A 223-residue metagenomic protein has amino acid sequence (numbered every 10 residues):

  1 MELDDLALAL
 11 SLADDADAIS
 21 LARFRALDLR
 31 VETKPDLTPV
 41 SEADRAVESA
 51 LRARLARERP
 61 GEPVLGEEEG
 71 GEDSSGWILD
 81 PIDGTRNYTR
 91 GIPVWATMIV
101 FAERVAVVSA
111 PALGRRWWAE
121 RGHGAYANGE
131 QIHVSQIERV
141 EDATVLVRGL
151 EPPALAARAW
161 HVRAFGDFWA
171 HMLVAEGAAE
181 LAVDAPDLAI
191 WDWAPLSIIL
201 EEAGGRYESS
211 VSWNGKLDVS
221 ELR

Functional and structural regions predicted by a protein language model:
M1-I82: N-terminal subdomain of lithium-sensitive/metallo-dependent phosphomonoesterases centered on the IMPase/IPPase/PAP
A16, S20-R23, D44, L55 (+6 more regions): Residue-level signal for inorganic ion chemistry
L29, E62, H123, A159-W160 (+1 more regions): A structural micro-motif
R45, E68, P81-G84, P111 (+3 more regions): Generic detector of well-ordered alpha-helical packing
A53, D73-Y126: DPxDG-like acidic metal-binding loop motif
A127-Q131: A structural micro-motif at secondary-structure boundaries
H133-R223: An extended, acidic
